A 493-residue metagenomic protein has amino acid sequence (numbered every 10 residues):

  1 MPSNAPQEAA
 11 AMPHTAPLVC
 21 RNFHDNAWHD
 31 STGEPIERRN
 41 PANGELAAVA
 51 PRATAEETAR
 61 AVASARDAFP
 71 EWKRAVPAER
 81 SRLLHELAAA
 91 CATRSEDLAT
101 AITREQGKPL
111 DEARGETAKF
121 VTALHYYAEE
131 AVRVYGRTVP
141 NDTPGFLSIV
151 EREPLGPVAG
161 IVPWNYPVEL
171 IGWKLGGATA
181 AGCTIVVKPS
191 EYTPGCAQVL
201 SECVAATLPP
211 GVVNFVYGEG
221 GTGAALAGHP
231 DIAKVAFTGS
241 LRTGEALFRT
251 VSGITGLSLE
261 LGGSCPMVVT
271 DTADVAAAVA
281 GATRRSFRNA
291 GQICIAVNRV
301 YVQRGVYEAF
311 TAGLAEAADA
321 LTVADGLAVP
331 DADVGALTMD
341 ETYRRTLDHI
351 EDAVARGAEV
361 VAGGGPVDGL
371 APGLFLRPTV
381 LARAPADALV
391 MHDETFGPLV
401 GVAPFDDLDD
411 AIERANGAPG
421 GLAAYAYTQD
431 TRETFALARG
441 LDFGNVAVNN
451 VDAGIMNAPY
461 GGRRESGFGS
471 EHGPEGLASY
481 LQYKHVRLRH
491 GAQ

Functional and structural regions predicted by a protein language model:
P2-F146, T338: N-terminal Rossmann-like NAD(P)+-binding subdomain of aldehyde/semialdehyde dehydrogenases
N26, G44, R80, I102 (+11 more regions): Residue-level signal for inorganic ion chemistry
E37, P51, K73-R74, Q106 (+5 more regions): A structural signal for short, well-ordered beta-strand elements
P41, A55-T58, P77, S95 (+6 more regions): Residues at or immediately preceding the N-termini of alpha-helices
N43-V49, I232, V268, D368 (+1 more regions): Conserved C-terminal structural/oligomerization subdomain of aldehyde/semialdehyde dehydrogenase
F69, K73, A88-S95, A99 (+16 more regions): Structural signal for hydrophobic packing residues in well-ordered secondary-structure cores of soluble enzyme domains
G136-A277, F405: Rossmann-like NAD(P) dinucleotide-binding subdomain of oxidoreductase/dehydrogenase enzymes
R242-P385, V448: ALDH superfamily catalytic-core signature
